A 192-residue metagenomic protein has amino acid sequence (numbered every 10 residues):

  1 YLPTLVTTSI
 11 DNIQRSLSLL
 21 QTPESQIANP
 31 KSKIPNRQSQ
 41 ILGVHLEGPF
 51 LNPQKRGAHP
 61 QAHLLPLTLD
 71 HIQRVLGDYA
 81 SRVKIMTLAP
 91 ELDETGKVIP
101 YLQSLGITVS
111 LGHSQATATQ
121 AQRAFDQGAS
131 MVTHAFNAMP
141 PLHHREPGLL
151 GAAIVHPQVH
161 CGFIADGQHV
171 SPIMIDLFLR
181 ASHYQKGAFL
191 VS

Functional and structural regions predicted by a protein language model:
Y1-S16, Q40-N52, Y79-E91, I107-T108 (+3 more regions): Divalent metal-dependent hydrolysis catalytic cores, especially in the metallo-beta-lactamase
S9-S16, E91-D93, V109-Q115, I164-S182: Active-site glycine- and acidic-residue-rich loops that bind and position anionic ligands or nucleotide-like cofactors
I13, P90-Q103, A118-Q122, L142-L150: Active-site-adjacent beta->alpha loops and helix N-cap segments on the catalytic face of soluble alpha/beta enzymes
I13-Q26, I99-T108: Short, electropositive alpha-helical surface patch
Q21, L76, Q103, Q122-F125: Non-catalytic positions within long, well-ordered alpha-helices that form the structural scaffold/packing of enzyme
T22-S39: Short, basic, low-complexity termini and linkers enriched in Ser/Thr/Gly/Pro that act as targeting/leader peptides
N52-G77: Conserved phosphate-binding/catalytic loop of the ribokinase/pfkB sugar-kinase fold
Q120-S192: Active-site-adjacent C-terminal substructures of enzyme catalytic domains
